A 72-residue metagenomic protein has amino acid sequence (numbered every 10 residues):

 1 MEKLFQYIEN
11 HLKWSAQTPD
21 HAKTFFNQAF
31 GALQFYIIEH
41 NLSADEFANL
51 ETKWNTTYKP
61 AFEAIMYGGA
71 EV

Functional and structural regions predicted by a protein language model:
M1, I8, A44-D45, L50 (+1 more regions): Intrinsic disorder/low-complexity signal
M1-F30, I38, A64: N-terminal acidic leader/helix
F25-I65: Short, charge-rich amphipathic interface segments used for partner binding and complex assembly
I65-V72: Short acidic DE-rich linear segments
